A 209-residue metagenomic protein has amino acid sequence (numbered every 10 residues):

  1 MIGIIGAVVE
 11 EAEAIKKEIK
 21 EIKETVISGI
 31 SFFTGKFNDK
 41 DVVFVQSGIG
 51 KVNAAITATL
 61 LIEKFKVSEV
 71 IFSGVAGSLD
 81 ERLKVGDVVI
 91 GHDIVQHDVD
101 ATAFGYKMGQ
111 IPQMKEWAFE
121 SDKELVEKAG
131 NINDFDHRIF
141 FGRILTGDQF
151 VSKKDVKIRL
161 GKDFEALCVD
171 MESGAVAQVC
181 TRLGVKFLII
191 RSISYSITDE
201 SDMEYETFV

Functional and structural regions predicted by a protein language model:
M1-T59, F65: N-terminal short beta-loop-beta anion/metal-coordinating cradle
D41, K162-C168: Short pre-catalytic strand/loop immediately N-terminal to key active-site residues, enriched for Gly-Thr
V67-I71: Proline-aspartate-enriched helix->loop->beta-strand connector
L79-F164: Mid-sequence, gly/pro-rich, charge-dense loop/helix-turn segments that line enzyme active sites
S152-K154, A177-Q178, S196-D202: Short active-site-adjacent structural elements
D170-L188: Short glycine-rich, acidic/polar surface loops and turns
F187, S192-V209: Regulatory input/activation interfaces that engage signals or partners
